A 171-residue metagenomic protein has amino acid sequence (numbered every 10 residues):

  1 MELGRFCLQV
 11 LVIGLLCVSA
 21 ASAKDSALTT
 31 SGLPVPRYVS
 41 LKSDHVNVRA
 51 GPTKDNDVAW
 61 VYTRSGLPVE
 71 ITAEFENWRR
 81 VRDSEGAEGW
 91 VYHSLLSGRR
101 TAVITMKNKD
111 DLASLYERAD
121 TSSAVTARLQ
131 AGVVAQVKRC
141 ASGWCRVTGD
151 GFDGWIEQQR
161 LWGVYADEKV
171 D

Functional and structural regions predicted by a protein language model:
M1-G4: N-terminal secretory signal peptides that target proteins for export/translocation
C7-V18: Bacterial N-terminal signal peptides
A23-A50, V61-S65, T72-F75, R82-S84 (+5 more regions): SH3-family beta-barrel domains
C145: Surface-exposed aromatic
